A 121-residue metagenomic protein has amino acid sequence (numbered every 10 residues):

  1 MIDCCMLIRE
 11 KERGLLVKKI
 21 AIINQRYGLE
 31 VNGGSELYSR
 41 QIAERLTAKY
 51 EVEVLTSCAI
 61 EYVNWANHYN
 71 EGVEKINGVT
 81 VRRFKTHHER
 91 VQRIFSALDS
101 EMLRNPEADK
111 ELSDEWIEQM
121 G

Functional and structural regions predicted by a protein language model:
C4-C5: Cysteine-centered motifs
G14-K85: N-terminal subdomain of nucleotide-sugar transferases
I60-G121: A conserved catalytic-core segment of Leloir-type glycosyltransferases
